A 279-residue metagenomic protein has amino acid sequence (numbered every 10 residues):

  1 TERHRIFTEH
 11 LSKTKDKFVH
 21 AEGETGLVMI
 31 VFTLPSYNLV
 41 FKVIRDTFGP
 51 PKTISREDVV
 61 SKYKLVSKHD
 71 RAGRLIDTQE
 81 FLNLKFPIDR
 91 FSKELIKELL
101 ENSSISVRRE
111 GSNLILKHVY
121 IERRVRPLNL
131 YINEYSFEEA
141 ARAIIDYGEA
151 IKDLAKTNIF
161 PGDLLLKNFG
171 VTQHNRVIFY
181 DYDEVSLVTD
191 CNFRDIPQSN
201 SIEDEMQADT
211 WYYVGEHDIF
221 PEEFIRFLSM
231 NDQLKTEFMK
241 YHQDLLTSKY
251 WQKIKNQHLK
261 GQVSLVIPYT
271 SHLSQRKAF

Functional and structural regions predicted by a protein language model:
T1-E134, E139, D146, K156: Conserved ATP-binding subdomain of kinase catalytic cores across diverse folds
P50, F160-V214: Catalytic activation segment of kinase domains across protein kinase-like and atypical kinase folds
K64-E80, N192-M230: Active-site-adjacent segment of 2-oxoglutarate/Fe(II) JmjC oxygenases
P127-Y131, L187, F220-P221: Short, solvent-exposed coil/turn linker segments
A143-Y147, F160-D163: Short, motif-level signal for alpha-helix interfacial/capping segments enriched in acidic residues and aromatics/proline
D153-I159: Protein kinase catalytic-loop region centered on the HRD/HxD motif
D209-F279: Helical subdomain adjoining the active site within ATP-dependent kinase catalytic cores
